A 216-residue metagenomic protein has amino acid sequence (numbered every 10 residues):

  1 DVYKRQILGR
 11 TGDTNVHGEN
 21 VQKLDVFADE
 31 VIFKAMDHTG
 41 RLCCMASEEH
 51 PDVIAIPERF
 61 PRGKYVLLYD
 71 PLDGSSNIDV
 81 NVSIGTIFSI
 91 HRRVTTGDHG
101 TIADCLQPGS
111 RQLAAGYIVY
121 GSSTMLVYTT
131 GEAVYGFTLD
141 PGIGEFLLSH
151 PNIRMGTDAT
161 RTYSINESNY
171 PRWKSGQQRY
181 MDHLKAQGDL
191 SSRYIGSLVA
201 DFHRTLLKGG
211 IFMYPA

Functional and structural regions predicted by a protein language model:
V2-Y3: Short, small-residue-biased leader/transition segments that mark boundaries at the very start of proteins
G9-L67: N-terminal assembly/interaction segments in proteins that build large macromolecular machines
L24, A28-I32, D70-S76, L190-Y194: Generic detector of contiguous secondary-structure segments
I32, M36, T86-I87, F202: Buried hydrophobic packing segments
G40-E48, S76, T95-D98, Y135: Short secondary-structure capping/junction motifs at helix and strand boundaries
E58-P61, G109-A216: An extended, acidic
R62-E132: DPxDG-like acidic metal-binding loop motif
